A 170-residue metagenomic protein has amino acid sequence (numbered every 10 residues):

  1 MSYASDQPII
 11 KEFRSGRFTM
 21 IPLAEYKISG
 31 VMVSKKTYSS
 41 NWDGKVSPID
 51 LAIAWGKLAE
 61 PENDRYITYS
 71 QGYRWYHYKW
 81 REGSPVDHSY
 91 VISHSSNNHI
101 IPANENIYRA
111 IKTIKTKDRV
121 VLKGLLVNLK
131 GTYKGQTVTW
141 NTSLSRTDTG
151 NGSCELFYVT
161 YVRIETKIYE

Functional and structural regions predicted by a protein language model:
M1-E170: OB-fold and OB-like single-stranded nucleic-acid-recognition modules and their adjacent interaction interfaces
